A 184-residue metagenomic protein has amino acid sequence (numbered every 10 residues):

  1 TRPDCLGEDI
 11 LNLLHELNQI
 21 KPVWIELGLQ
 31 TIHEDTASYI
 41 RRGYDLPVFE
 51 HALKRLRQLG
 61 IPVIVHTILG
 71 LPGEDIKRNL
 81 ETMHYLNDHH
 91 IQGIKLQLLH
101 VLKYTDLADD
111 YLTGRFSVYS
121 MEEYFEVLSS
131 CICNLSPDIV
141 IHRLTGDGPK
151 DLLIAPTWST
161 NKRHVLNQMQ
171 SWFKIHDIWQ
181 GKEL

Functional and structural regions predicted by a protein language model:
T1, V23-L27, V63-T67, Q92-L96 (+1 more regions): Hydrophobic faces of well-ordered beta-strands that scaffold small-molecule active sites in alpha/beta enzyme cores
T1-A52, R57-Q58: Conserved SAM/AdoMet-binding glycine-rich loop
D9-L13, P72-D88, D151: Catalytic cores of alpha/beta
N12-H15, K54, H84-N87, S129 (+1 more regions): Surface-exposed alpha-helical segments enriched in charged/polar residues
E34, L56-R78, L98-K103, D110-V118 (+1 more regions): Conserved strand-turn element in the central/C-terminal portion of the radical SAM core barrel that lines
F49-E50, D75, N79, Y124 (+1 more regions): Aromatic/hydrophobic pocket-lining residues that form the small-molecule binding cavity in soluble enzyme cores
N87, G93, V101-L184: Auxiliary Fe-S-binding modules of radical SAM enzymes
